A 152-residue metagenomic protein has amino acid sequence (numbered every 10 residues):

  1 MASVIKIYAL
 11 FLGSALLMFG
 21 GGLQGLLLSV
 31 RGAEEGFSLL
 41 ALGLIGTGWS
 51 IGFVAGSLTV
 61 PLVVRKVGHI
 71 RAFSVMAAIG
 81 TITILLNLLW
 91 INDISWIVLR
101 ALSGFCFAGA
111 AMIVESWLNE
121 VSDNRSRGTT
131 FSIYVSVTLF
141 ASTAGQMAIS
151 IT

Functional and structural regions predicted by a protein language model:
S3-S50: Helix-loop boundary and gating motifs at the non-cytosolic
L28, G109-S122: Intracellular juxtamembrane helix-capping segments at the cytosolic ends of symmetry-related transmembrane helices
L39-L40, N124-Y134: Loop-to-transmembrane helix entry/capping segments in MFS-fold secondary transporters and related SLC/MFSD carriers
S50-V54, L58, S142-T143: Residue-level signature of mid-helix packing/kink "hotspots" within the transmembrane helices of 12-pass Major
G56-G68, I149: Helix-to-loop junctions at the C-terminal end of transmembrane segments in multipass secondary transporters
G68, L89-I91: Helix-breaking motifs and short loop linkers at transmembrane-helix boundaries and internal kinks in secondary membrane
R71-L86: Structural signature of the two symmetry-related core transmembrane helices
I94-L102: Paired small-residue
